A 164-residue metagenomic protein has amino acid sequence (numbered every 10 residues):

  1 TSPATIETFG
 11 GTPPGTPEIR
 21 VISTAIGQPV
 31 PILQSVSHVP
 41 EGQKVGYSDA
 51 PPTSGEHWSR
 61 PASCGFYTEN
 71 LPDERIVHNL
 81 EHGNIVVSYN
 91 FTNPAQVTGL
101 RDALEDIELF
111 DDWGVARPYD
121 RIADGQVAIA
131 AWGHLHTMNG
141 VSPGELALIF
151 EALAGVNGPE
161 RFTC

Functional and structural regions predicted by a protein language model:
T1-A25, E151-C164: Intrinsically disordered, low-complexity Ser/Thr/Pro-rich tracts
E7-R75: Surface-exposed, low-hydrophobicity interaction/linker segments
H38, H57, H78, H82 (+1 more regions): Histidine (H) residue identity feature
A50-P52, N90-T92, R121, W132-L135: Solvent-exposed coil/turn segments that connect beta secondary-structure elements in extracytoplasmic/periplasmic
G65-L109: Mid-length scaffold segments of soluble, non-membrane domains
A103-C164: Helix-rich interaction surfaces within compact, conserved domain-sized segments that mediate assembly or partner
